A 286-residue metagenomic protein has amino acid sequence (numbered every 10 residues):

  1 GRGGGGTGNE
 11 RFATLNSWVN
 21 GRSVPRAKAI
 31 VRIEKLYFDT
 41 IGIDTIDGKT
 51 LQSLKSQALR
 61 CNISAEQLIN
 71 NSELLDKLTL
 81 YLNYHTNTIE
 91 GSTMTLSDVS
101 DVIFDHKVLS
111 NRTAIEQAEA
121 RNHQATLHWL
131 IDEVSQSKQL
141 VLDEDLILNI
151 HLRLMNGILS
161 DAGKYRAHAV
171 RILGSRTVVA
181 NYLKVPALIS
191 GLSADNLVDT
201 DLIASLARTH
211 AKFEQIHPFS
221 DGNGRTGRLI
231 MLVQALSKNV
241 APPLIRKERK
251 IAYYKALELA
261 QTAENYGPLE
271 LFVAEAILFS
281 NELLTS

Functional and structural regions predicted by a protein language model:
G1-D221, R225-S286: FIC/Doc superfamily catalytic core
